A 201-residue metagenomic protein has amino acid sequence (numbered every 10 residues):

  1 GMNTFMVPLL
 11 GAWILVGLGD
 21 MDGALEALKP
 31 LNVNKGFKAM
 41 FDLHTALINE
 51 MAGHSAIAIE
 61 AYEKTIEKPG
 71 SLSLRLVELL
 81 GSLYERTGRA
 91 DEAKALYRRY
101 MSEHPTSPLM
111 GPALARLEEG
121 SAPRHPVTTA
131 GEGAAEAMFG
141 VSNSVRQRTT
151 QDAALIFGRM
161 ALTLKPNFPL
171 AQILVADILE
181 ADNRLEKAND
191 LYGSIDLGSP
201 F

Functional and structural regions predicted by a protein language model:
M2-L10, N34-H44, P69-E78, A90-E92 (+5 more regions): Generic helix N-cap/helix-start motif at coil->alpha-helix transitions
S107-A122: Short, structured interface segments
A153-T163, Y192: Amphipathic alpha-helices of TPR/Sel1-like and other helical repeat/solenoid scaffolds
